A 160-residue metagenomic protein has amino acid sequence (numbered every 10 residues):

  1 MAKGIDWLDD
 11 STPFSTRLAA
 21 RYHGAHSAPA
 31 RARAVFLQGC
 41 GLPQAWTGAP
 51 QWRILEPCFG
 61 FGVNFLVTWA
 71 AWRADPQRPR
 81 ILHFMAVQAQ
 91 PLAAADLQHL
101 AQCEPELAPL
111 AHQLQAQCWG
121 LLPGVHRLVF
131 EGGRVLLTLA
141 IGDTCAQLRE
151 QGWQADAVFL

Functional and structural regions predicted by a protein language model:
M1-R53, W69-H112: Rossmann-like AdoMet
R21-H26, P57-F59, F130-T138: Acidic/glycine-enriched edge-of-secondary-structure segments
W52, Q154-D156: Conserved acidic residues
L55-G62, Q88: Conserved S-adenosyl-L-methionine
F61-L66, A70: Glycine-rich SAM-binding Motif I of class I
Q98-G152: S-adenosyl-L-methionine
F159: A conserved beta-strand element that flanks and buttresses the S-adenosyl-L-methionine
